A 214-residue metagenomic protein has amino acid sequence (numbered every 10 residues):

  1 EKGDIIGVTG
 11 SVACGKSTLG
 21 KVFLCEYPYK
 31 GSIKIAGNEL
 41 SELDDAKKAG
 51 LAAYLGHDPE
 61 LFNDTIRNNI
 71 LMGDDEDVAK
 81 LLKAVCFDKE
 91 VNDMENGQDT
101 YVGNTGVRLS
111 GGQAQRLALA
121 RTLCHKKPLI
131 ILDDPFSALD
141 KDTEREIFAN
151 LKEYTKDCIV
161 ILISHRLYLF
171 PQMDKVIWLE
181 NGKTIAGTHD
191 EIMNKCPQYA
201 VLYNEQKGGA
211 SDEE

Functional and structural regions predicted by a protein language model:
T9-S11: The feature captures the beta-strand-to-loop junction immediately N-terminal to the Walker
F23-C25: Helix-to-loop junction immediately C-terminal to a conserved catalytic motif
Y29, D88-L117, K126, L132-P135 (+3 more regions): ABC-fold ATPase nucleotide-binding domain signature/coupling loops
G31-E39, K48: Conserved ABC transporter NBD signature motif
P59-Y101, K126, D142-T143, Q198-V201: Conserved "ABC signature" C-loop
L119, I163: Hydrophobic anchor residue at the start of the ABC signature
A149, E153, P171-E214: C-terminal portion of ABC ATPase nucleotide-binding domains
